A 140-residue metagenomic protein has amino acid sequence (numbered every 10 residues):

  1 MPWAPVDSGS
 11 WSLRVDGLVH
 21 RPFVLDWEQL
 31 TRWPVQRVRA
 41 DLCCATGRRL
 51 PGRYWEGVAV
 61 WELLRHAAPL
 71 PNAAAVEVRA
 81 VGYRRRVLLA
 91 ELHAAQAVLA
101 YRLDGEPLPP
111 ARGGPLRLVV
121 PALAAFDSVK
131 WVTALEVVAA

Functional and structural regions predicted by a protein language model:
M1-A140: Structured, non-membrane catalytic/scaffold regions adjacent to prosthetic-group chemistry
